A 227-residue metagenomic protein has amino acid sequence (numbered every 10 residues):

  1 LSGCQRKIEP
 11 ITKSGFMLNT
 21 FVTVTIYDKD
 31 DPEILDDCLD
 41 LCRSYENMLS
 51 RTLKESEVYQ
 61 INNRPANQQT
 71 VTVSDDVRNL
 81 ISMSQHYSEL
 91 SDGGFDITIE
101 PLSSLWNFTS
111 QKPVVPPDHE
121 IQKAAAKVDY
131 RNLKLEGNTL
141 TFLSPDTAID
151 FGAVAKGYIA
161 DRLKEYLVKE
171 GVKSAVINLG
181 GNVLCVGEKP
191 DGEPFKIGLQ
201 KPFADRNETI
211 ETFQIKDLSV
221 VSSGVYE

Functional and structural regions predicted by a protein language model:
S2-E227: Mature catalytic core of soluble alpha/beta enzymes
